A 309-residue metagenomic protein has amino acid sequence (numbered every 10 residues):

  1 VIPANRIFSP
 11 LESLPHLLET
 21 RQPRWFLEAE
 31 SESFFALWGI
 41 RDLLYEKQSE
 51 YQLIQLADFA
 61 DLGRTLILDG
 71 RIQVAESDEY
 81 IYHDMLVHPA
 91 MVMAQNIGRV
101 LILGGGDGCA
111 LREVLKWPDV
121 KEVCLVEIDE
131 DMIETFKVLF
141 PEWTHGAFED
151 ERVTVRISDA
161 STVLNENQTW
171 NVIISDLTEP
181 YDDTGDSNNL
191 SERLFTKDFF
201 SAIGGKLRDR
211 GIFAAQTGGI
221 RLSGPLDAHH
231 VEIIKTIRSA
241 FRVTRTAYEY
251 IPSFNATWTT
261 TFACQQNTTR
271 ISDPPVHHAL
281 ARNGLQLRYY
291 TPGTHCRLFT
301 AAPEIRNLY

Functional and structural regions predicted by a protein language model:
I2-Q55, T257-Y309: SAM/dcSAM-binding transferase cores
I2-W25, S49, V74-A215, L222-I234 (+1 more regions): The AdoMet/dcAdoMet-binding core of the Class I SAM-like
G39-D42, Q52, A160-S161, R245-E249: Glycine-rich, charged/polar anion/phosphate-binding loops that engage phosphate groups from diverse ligands
I54-R64: N-terminal glycine-rich anion-binding loops that anchor highly charged ligand groups
G63, R210, W258: Active-site lining segments that contact anionic ligands and/or coordinate catalytic metals
I67-L68: A general beta-strand register signal
Q216, F241-P252: Conserved S-adenosyl-L-methionine
